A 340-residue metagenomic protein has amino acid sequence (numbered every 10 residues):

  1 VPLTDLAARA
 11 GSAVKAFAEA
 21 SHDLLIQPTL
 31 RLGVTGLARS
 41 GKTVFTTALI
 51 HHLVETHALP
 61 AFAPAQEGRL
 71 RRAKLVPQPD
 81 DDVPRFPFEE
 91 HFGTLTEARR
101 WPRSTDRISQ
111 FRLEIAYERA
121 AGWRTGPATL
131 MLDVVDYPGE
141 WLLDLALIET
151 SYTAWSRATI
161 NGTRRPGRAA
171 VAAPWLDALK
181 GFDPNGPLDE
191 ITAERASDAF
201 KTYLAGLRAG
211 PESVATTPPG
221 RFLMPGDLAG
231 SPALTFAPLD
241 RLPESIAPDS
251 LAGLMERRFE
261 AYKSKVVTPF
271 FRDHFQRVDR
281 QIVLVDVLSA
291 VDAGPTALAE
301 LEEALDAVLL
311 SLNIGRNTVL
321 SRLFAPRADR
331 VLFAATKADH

Functional and structural regions predicted by a protein language model:
V1-Q27: N-terminal pre-Walker A segment at the start of P-loop NTPase domains
F17-A18, H52-A328: Switch- and interface-adjacent substructures of P-loop NTPase systems
L30, R327-V331: Residue-level recognition of the N-termini of beta-strands and the immediately preceding loop/turn
L32-I50: Glycine-rich phosphate-binding P-loop
G36, V285, A335: Short beta-strand/turn micro-motifs composed of small residues that flank or help shape donor/cofactor-binding pockets
T318, A334-A335: C-terminal-of-GTPase-core extension/linker across diverse P-loop GTPases
A338-H340: GTPase G-domain guanine-specificity segment
